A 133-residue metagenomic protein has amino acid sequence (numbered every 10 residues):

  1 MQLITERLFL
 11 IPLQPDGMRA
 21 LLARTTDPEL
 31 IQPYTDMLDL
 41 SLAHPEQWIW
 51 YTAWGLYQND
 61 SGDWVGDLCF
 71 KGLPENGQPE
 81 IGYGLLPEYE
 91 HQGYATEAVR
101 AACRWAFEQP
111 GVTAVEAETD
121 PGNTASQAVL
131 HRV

Functional and structural regions predicted by a protein language model:
M1-E80, L85-E88, A101-W105, Q109 (+2 more regions): GNAT-family acyltransferases
G93-T96: Glycine-rich acyl-CoA binding loop
A117-Q127: Conserved beta-strand-loop-alpha-helix junction that forms the acyl-donor binding cleft
L130: Conserved active-site tyrosine of GNAT-family acetyltransferases
